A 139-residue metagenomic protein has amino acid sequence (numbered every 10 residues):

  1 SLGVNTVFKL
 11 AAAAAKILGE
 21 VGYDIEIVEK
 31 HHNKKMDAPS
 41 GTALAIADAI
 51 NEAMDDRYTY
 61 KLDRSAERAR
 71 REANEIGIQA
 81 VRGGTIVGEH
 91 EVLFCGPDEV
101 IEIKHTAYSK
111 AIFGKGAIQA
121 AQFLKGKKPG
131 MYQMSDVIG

Functional and structural regions predicted by a protein language model:
S1-I27: A contiguous active-site-proximal alpha/beta segment in oxidoreductase catalytic domains
G19-G139: C-terminal substrate-binding/catalytic lobe of Rossmann-fold NAD(P)-dependent oxidoreductases
